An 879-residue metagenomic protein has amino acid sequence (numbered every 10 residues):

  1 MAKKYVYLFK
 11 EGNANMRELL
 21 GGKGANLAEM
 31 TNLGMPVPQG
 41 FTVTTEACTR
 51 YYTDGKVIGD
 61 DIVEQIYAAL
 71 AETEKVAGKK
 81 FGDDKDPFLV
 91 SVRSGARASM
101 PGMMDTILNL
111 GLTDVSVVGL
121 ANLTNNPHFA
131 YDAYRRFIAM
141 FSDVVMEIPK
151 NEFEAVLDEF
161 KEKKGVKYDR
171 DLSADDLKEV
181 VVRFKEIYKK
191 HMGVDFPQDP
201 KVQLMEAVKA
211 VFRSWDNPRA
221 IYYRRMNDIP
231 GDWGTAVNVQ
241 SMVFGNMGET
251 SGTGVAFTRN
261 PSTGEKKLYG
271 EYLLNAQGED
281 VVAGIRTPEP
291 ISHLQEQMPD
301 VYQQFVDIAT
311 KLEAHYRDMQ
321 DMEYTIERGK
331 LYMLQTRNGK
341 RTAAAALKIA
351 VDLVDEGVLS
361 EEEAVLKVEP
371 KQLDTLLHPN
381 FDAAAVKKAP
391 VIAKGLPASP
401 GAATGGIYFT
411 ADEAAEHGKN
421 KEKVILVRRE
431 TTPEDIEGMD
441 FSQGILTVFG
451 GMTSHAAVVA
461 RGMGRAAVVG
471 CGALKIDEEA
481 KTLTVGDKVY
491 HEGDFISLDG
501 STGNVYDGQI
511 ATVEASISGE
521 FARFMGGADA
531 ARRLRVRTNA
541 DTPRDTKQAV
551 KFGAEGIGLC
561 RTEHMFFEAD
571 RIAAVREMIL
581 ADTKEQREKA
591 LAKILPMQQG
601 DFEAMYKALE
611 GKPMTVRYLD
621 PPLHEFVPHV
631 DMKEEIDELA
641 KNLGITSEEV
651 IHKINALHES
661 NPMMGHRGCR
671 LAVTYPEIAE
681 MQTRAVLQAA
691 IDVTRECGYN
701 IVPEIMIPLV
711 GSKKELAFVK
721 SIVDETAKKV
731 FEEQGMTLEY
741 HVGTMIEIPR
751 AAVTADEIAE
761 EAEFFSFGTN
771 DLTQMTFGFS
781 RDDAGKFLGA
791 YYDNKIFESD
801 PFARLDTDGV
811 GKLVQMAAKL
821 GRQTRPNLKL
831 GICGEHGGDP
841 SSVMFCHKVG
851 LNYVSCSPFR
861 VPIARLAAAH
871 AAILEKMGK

Functional and structural regions predicted by a protein language model:
M1-A389, A415-G418, E422-I425, T432-E434 (+11 more regions): Nucleotide/phosphate-binding sheet-loop regions of phosphoryl- and nucleotidyl-transfer enzymes
F41, V448-G450, V469-G472, C560 (+2 more regions): Short beta->alpha connector loops at strand-helix junctions that form conserved, small/polar/Pro-enriched
R93-S94, I517-G519, G527-K879: Conserved alpha/beta-domain cores
V208, W215, L377-G405, F409 (+2 more regions): Flexible inter-domain linker/hinge segments
N238, Y408, I425-V427, L446 (+3 more regions): Structural motif
K330-Y332, T432-D440, G444-L446, M452-V458 (+8 more regions): Glycine-rich phosphate/ribose-binding loops and adjacent secondary-structure elements that form binding surfaces
K394-E434, V485-R523: Extended, non-globular alpha-helical segments
